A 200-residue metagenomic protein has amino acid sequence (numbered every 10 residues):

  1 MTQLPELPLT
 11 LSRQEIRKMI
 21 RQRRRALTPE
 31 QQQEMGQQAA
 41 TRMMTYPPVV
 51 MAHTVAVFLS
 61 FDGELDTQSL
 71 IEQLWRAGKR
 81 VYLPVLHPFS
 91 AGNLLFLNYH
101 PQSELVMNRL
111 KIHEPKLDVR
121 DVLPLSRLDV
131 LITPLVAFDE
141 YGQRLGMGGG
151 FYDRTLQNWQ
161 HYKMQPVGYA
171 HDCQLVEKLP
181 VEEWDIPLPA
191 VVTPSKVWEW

Functional and structural regions predicted by a protein language model:
T2-L11, Q22, Q102, M107 (+4 more regions): Surface-exposed, charge/polar-rich loops and edge strands
T2-R127: N-terminal active-site beta-alpha-beta segment that forms phosphate/nucleotide-binding and substrate-recognition loops
I16, A39, F151-Y152, P187: Internal, well-ordered alpha-helical segments in soluble enzyme and binding-protein domains
V57-L59, T133-P134, T193: Redox-cofactor binding/interface segments in oxidoreductases and associated redox assembly factors
F61-G63, V136-E140: Short glycine-rich anion-binding loops that position phosphate/pyrophosphate groups of nucleotides and phosphorylated
